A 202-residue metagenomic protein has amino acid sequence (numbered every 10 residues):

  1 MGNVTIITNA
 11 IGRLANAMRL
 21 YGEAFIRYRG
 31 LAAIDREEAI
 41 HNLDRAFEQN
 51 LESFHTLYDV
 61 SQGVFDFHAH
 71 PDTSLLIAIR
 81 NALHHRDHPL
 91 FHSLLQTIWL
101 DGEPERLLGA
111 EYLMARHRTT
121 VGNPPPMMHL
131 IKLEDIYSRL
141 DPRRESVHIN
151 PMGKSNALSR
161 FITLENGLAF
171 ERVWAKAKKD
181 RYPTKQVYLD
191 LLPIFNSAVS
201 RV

Functional and structural regions predicted by a protein language model:
M1-D44, F67-V202: Acidic, Ser/Thr/Gly/Pro-rich intrinsically disordered interaction regions
L20, R27, N50-V60: Amphipathic, well-ordered alpha-helical segments in soluble domains
R45-Q49: Alpha-helical bundle segments that constitute or directly flank the non-heme di-iron/ferroxidase center
V60-F67: Helix-loop segments that flank and shape redox-cofactor active sites
